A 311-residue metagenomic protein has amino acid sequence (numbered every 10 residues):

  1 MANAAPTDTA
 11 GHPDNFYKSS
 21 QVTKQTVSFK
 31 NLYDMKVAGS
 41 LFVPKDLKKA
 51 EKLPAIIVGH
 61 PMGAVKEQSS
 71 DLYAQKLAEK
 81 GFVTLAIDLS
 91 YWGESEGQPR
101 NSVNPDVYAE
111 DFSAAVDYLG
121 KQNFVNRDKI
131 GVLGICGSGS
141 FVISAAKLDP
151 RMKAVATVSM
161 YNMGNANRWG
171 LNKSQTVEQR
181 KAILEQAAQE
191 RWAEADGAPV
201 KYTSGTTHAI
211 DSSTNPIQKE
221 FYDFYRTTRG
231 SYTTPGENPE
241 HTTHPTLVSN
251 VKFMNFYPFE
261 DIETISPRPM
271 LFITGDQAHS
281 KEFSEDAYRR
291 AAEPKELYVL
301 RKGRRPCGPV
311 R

Functional and structural regions predicted by a protein language model:
A5-E51: N-terminal cap/lid segment of alpha/beta-hydrolase-fold proteins
G63-Q75, L89: The serine-hydrolase catalytic nucleophile loop
K76-E96: Conserved alpha/beta-hydrolase
S102-N123: Alpha/beta-hydrolase active-site loop
N123-C136: Alpha/beta-hydrolase fold nucleophile elbow
I143-T227: Alpha/beta-hydrolase-fold enzymes
I265-S266, F272-T274: Short beta-strand/loop motif that positions the catalytic acidic residue of the alpha/beta-hydrolase fold
G303-R311: Catalytic histidine-centered segment of alpha/beta-hydrolase-like enzymes
